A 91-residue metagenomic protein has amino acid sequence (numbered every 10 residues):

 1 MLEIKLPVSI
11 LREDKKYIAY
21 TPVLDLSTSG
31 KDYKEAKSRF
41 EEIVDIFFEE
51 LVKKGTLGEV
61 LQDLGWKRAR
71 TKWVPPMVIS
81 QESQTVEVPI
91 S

Functional and structural regions predicted by a protein language model:
M1-L6, S38-S91: Short, charged, surface-exposed hinge/linker loops at domain edges that act as mobile lids or interdomain connectors
I4-V23: Short aromatic-glycine-(Arg/Gly/Cys) micro-motifs in beta-strand/loop hairpins
I18-T21, K34, F48-E49: Compositionally biased, intrinsically disordered low-complexity regions enriched in proline and serine
T21, S27, I43-F47: Generic alpha-helical hydrophobic packing signal
L24-E35: A short, exposed loop/beta-hairpin motif centered on an aromatic-Gly-Thr core
